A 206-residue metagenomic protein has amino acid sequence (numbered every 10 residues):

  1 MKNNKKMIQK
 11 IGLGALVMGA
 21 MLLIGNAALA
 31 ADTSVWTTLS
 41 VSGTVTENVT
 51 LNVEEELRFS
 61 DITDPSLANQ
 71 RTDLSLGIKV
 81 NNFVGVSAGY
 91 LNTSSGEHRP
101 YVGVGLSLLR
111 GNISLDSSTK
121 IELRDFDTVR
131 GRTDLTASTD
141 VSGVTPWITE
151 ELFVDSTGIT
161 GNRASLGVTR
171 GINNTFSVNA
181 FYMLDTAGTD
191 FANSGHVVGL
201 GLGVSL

Functional and structural regions predicted by a protein language model:
I24-A30: Sec/Tat signal peptide C-region and signal peptidase I cleavage site
T33-T37, A68-T72, G96-P100, D127-G131 (+2 more regions): Residues that define the transmembrane beta-barrel architecture of outer-membrane proteins
L39, L74, V86, V102-V104 (+3 more regions): Membrane-embedded beta-strands of outer-membrane beta-barrel proteins, especially the hydrophobic/small aromatic
G43, I78, L106-L108, A137-T139 (+2 more regions): Residue-level signature of outer-membrane beta-barrel architecture
E47-V53, N82-A88, R110-D116, V141-W147 (+1 more regions): Repeated loop/turn-to-beta-strand initiation elements of outer-membrane beta-barrel proteins
E55-D61, Y90-S94, L108-R110, T119-D125 (+3 more regions): Transmembrane beta-strands of outer-membrane beta-barrel pores
L76-I78, V102, R170, S194-L206: Outer-membrane beta-barrel "beta-signal"
R99-P100, G105-V154: Detector for outer-membrane/organellar transmembrane beta-barrel domains, recognizing the amphipathic beta-strand
